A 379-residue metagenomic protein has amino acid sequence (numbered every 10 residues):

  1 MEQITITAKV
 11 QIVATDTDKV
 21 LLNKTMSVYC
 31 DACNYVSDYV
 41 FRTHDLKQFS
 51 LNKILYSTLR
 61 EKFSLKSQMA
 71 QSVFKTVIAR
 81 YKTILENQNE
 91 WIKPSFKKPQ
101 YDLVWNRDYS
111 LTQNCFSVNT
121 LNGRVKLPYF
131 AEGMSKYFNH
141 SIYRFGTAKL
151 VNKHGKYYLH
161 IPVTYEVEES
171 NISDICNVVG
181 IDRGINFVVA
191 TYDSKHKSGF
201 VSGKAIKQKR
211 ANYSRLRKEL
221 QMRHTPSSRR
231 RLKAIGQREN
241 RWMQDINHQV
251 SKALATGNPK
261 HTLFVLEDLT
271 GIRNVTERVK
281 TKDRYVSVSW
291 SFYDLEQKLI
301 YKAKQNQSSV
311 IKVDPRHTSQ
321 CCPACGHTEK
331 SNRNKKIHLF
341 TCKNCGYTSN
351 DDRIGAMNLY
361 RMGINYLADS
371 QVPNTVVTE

Functional and structural regions predicted by a protein language model:
M1-E379: Nucleic-acid substrate recognition interfaces
